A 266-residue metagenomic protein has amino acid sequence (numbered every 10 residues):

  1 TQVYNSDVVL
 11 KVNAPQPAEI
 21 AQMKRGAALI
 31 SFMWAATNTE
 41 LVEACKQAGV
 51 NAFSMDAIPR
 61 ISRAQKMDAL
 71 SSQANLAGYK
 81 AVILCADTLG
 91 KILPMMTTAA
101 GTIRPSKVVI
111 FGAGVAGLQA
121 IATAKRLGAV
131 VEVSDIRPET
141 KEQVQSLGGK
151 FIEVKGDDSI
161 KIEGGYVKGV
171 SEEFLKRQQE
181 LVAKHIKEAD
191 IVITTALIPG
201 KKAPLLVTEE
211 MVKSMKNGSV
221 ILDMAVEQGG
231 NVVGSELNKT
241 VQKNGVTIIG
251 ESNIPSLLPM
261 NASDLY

Functional and structural regions predicted by a protein language model:
T1-D7, A14-P15, K161-V192, A196-K213 (+1 more regions): A structured beta-alpha segment of the ubiquitous adenosine-cofactor-binding alpha/beta core
S6, R25-G26, R104-K107, G218: Phosphate-coordination loops involved in phosphoryl transfer and adenosine-cofactor binding
V8-A86: Phosphate/diphosphate ligand-binding glycine-rich loop within oxidoreductases
I20, V42, V82, A120-I121 (+2 more regions): Generic hydrophobic/aromatic pocket-lining and core-packing "Φ" positions
M23-D56, I191-I249: ADP-ribose/adenylate-binding Rossmann-like module
A48-A52, L76, C85-I92, L127-V130 (+8 more regions): Change "in soluble alpha/beta enzymes" to "in soluble alpha/beta proteins
D56-A99, V226, V232-Y266: Adenosine-phosphate binding glycine-rich loop
P94-H185: Glycine-rich phosphate/diphosphate-binding loop of Rossmann-like nucleotide-binding domains
